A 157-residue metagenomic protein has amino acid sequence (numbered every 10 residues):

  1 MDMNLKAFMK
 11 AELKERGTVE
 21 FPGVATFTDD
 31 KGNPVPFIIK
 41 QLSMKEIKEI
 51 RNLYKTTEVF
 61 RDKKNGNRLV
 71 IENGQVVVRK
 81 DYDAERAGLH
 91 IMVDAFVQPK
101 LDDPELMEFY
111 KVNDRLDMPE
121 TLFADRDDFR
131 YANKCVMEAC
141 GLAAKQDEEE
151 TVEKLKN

Functional and structural regions predicted by a protein language model:
M1-F21: Extended acidic low-complexity intrinsically disordered regions
G17-G32: Short acidic-hydrophobic surface loop/beta-edge motif
N33-N157: Short, surface-exposed, charged amphipathic helix/loop patches that serve as local interaction elements
